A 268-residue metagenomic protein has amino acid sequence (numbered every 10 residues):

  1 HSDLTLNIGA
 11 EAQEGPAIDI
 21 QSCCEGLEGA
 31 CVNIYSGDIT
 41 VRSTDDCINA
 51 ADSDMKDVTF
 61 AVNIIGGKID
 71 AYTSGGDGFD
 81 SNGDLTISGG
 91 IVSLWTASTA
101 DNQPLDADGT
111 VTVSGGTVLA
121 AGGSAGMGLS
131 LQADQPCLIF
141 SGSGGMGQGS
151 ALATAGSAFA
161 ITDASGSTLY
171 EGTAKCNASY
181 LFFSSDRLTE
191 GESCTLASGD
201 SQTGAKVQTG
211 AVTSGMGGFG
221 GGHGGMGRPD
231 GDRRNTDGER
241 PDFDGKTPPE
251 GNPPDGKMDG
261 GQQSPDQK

Functional and structural regions predicted by a protein language model:
H1-K268: A composition-driven surface/loop motif
